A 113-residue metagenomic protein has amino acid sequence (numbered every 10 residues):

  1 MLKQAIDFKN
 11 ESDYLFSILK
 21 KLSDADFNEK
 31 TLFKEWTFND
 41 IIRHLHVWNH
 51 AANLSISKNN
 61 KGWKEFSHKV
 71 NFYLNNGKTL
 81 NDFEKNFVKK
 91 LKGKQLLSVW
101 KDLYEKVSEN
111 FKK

Functional and structural regions predicted by a protein language model:
M1-E29: Non-cleavable N-terminal signal-anchor transmembrane helices
M1-I6, N28-V47, K85-V99: Alpha-helical scaffold segments that form or flank carboxylate-/histidine-based iron centers
M1-K3, A52-N110: Short, helix-capping/interhelical loops that line the mouth of catalytic, cofactor-, or ligand-binding pockets
E11, F16, A25-D26, W36 (+4 more regions): Generic preference for well-ordered secondary structure
E11-I18, W48, L103-K106, N110: Amphipathic, well-ordered alpha-helical segments in soluble domains
D13, F27-F72, K113: Short, contiguous alpha-helical
